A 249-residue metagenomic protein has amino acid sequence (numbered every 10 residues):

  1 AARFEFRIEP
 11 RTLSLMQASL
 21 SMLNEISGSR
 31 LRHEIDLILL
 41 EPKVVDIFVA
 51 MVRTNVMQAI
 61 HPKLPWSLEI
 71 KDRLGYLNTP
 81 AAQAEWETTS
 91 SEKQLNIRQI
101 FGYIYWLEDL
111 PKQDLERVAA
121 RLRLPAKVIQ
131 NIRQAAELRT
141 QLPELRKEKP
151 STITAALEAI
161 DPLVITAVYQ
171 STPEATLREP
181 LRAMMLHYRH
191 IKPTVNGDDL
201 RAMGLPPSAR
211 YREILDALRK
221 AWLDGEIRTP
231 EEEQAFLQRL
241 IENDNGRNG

Functional and structural regions predicted by a protein language model:
A1-A2, I35, L39, V52 (+2 more regions): Short, amphipathic alpha-helical segments that act as regulatory/interfacial helices in nucleotide-processing proteins
A1-A2, L20, T140, L218-E226: Short amphipathic alpha-helical interaction patches enriched in hydrophobic/aromatic residues with interspersed Lys/Arg
A1-R11: Catalytic cores of NTP-dependent nucleotidyl/adenyl transfer enzymes across multiple folds
A2, V52, A120, R201 (+1 more regions): Short polybasic/polar patches that bind polyanions
F6, E25, E41-V44, L205-S208 (+1 more regions): Alpha-helix boundary/capping and short turn/kink residues
P10-M16, P230-E233: Conserved C-terminal helix/linker of AAA+ ATPases
L13-S14, S19-T176: Conserved, hydrophobic alpha-helical core segments of structured domains
I153, V164-G249: Charged substrate- and nucleic-acid-binding regions of tRNA-handling and nucleotidyl-transfer enzymes, centered on
